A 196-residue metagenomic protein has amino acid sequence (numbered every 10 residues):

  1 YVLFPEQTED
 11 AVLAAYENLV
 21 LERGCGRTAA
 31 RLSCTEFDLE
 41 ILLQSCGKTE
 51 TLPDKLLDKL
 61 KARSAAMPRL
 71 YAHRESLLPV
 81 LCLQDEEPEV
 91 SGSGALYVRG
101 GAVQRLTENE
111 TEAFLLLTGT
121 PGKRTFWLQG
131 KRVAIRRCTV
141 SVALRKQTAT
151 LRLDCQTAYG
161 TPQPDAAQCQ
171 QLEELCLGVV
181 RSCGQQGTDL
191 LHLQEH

Functional and structural regions predicted by a protein language model:
Y1-H196: Membrane-proximal alpha-helical signals and transmembrane carboxylates
